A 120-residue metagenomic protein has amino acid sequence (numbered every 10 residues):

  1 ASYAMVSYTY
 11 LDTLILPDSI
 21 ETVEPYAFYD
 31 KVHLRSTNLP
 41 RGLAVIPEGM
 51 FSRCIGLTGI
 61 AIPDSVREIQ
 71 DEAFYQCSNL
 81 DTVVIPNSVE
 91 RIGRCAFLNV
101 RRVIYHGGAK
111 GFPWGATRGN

Functional and structural regions predicted by a protein language model:
A1-Y8, T117-N120: Intrinsically disordered, low-complexity linker/propeptide segments enriched in Ser/Thr/Gly/Pro and acidic residues
S2-A4, E24-A27, P47-M50, Q70-A73 (+1 more regions): Consensus positions within tandem repeat domains that build extended binding/scaffold surfaces
Y8-T22, V32-V45, I55-E68, S78-R91 (+1 more regions): Structural signature of tandem-repeat unit edges
A96-L98, A116-G119: Short amphipathic alpha-helical patches
